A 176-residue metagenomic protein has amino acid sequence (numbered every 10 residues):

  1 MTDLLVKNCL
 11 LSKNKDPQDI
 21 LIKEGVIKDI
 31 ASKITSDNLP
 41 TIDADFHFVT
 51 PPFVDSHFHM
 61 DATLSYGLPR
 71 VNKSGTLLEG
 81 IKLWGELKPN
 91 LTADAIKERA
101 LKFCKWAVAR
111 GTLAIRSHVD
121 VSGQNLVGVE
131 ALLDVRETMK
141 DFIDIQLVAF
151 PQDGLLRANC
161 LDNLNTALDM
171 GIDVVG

Functional and structural regions predicted by a protein language model:
M1-S36: N-terminal metal-binding scaffold of metallo-dependent hydrolase/deaminase domains
T2-K7, T35-G75, E79, L101: Replace "His-x-His-based motif
L5, D16, V108-G111, G171: Short loop/turn motifs at secondary-structure junctions
C9, G25, F46, H57 (+2 more regions): Divalent metal-coordination and catalytic microenvironments
L64-I96, G171-V174: Active-site gating loops and adjacent loop-to-helix segments of metal-dependent hydrolytic enzymes
N90, S117-G176: Metal-coordinating catalytic core of metallo-dependent amide/deamination hydrolases
A95-W106, L156-T166: Short, acidic/polar
